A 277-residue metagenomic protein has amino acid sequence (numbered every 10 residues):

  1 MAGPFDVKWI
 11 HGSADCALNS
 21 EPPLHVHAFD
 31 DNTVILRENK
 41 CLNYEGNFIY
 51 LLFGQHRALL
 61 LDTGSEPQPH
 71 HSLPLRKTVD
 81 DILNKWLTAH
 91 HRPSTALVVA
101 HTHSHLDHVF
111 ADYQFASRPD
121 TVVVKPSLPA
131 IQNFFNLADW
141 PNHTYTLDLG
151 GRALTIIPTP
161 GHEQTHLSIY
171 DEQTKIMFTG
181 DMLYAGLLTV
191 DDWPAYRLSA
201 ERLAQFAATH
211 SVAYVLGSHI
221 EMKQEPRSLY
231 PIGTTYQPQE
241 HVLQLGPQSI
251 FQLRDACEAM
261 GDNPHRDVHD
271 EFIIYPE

Functional and structural regions predicted by a protein language model:
M1-N19, E201-E277: Accessory terminal helices/loops
P22-T88, I169-D181: Conserved beta-strand hairpin/beta-sheet module of binuclear metal-dependent hydrolase folds, prominently
S65, T155, M182-V190: Surface-exposed cleft-lining segments at the edges of enzyme active sites
S65-R152: Active-site HxH/HxHxD metal-binding segment of metal-dependent hydrolases
Q68, S104-A111, E163-H166, Y184-L188 (+1 more regions): Active-site environment of divalent metal-dependent phosphoester hydrolases
A100-H103, T159, T179-G180, S218: Ser/Thr-glycine-rich phosphate-binding loops at phosphate-binding pockets of nucleotides, nucleotide cofactors
H143-D171, I176: Core dinuclear metal-dependent hydrolase active-site scaffold
D192-E201: Charged helix-capping and loop-helix junction motifs
